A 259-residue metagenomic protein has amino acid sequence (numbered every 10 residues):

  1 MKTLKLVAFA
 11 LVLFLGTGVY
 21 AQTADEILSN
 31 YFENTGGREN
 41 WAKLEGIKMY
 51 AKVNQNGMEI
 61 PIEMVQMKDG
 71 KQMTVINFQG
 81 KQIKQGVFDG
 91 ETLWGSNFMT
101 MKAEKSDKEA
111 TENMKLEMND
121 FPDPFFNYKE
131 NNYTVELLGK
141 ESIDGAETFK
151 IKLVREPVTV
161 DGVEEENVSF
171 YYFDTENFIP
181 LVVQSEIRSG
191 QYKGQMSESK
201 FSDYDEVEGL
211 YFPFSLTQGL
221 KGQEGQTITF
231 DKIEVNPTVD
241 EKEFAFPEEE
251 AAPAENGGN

Functional and structural regions predicted by a protein language model:
M1-L6: Positively charged n-region of N-terminal signal peptides that target proteins for export
V7-G16: Bacterial N-terminal signal peptides
Y20-S29, E33, N40, T92-V163 (+2 more regions): Flexible, processing/modification-adjacent segments and terminal tails in exported/periplasmic/extracellular proteins
D25-M101, T134-L137: N-terminal mature ectodomain segment of secretory-pathway/periplasmic proteins
K52, L138-S142, Y204: Short, solvent-exposed loop/turn elements at beta->coil junctions and helix N-caps that rim active or binding pockets
I62, Q85, E104-K105, K150 (+2 more regions): Short capping micro-motif at the N-terminus of alpha-helices
K68, E91, I143, T175-E176 (+1 more regions): Short, ordered coil/turn segments that flank beta-strands lining enzyme active or ligand-binding pockets
Q79, E147-F244: Gly/Pro-enriched, hydrophobic low-complexity segments that function as extracytoplasmic propeptides/linkers
